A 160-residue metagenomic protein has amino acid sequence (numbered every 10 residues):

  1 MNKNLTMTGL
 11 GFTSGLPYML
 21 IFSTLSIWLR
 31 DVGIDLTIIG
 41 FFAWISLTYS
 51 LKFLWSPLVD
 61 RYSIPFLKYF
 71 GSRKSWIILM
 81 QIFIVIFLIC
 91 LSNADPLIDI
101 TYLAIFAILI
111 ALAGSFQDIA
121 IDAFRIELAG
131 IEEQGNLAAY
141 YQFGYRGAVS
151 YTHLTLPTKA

Functional and structural regions predicted by a protein language model:
M1-I45: Helix-loop boundary and gating motifs at the non-cytosolic
L36, I131-Y140: Loop-to-transmembrane helix entry/capping segments in MFS-fold secondary transporters and related SLC/MFSD carriers
F41-Y62: Central cavity-lining transmembrane alpha-helices of secondary-active solute carriers, predominantly the Major
Y62-M80: Cytoplasmic membrane-interface "Motif A"-like loop-to-helix N-cap segments of 12-TM Major Facilitator Superfamily
I78-P96: C-terminal ends and interior cores of transmembrane alpha-helices in multi-pass membrane transporters/permeases
D99-Q117: Hydrophobic core of transmembrane alpha-helices in multi-pass small-molecule transporters, especially MFS/SLC-type
A139-Y151: Glycine-rich segments within core transmembrane alpha-helices of 12-TM secondary carriers
H153-A160: Single conserved hydrophobic/aromatic residue that forms the stacking wall/gate of nucleotide- or nucleobase-binding
